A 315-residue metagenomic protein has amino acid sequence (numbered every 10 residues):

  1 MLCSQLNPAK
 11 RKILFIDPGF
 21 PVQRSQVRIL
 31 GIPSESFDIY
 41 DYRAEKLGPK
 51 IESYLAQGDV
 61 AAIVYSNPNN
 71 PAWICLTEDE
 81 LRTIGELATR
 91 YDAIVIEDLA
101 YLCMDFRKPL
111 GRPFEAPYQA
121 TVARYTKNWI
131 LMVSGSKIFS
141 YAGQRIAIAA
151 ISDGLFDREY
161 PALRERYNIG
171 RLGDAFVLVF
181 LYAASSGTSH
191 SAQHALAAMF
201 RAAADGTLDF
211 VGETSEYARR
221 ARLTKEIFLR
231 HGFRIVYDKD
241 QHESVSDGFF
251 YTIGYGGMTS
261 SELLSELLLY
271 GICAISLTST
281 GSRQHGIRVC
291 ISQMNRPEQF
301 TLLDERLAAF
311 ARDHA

Functional and structural regions predicted by a protein language model:
M1-K12: Phosphate-binding glycine-rich loop
R11, R90-I94, T126-K127: A short helix->loop->beta-strand "cap" motif at the edges of active sites that frequently abuts
F15, S36, I96-E97, L196 (+1 more regions): Hydrophobic residues in well-ordered beta-strands that form the structural core
L30, R90-Y91, Y270: Helix C-cap/helix->beta junction micro-motif
D41-R112: Active-site phosphate-binding strand-loop segment of PLP-dependent enzymes
A56-G58, Y125, S265-A315: PLP-dependent enzyme catalytic core of the Aspartate aminotransferase-like
V122-S215: Conserved core segment of the aminotransferase class I/II
H190-Q193, A197, F210-K225, L229 (+1 more regions): Conserved glycine-rich beta-strand-loop-beta hairpin in the small C-terminal domain of fold type I
